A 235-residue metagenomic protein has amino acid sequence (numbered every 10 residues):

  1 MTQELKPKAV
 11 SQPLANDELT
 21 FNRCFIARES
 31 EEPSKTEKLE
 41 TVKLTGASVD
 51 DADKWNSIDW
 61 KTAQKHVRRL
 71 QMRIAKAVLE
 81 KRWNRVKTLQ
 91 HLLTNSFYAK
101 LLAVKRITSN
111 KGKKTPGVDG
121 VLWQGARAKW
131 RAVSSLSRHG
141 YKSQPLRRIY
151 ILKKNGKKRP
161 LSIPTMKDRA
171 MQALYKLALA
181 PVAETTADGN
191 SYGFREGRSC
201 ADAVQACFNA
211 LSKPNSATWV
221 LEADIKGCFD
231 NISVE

Functional and structural regions predicted by a protein language model:
M1-W130: Non-catalytic, polymerase-adjacent accessory regions of viral genome-replication enzymes
L70, I74-E235: Conserved pre-catalytic core of RNA-dependent polymerases
